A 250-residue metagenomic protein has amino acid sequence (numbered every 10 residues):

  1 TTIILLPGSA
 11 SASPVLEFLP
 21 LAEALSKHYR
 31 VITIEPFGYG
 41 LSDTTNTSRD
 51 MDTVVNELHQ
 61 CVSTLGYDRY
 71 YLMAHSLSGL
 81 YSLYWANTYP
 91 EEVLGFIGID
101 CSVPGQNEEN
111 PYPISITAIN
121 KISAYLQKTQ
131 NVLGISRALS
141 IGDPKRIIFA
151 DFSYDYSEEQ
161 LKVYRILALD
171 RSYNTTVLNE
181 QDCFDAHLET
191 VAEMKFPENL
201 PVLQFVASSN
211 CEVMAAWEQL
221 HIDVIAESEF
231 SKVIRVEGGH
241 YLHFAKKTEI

Functional and structural regions predicted by a protein language model:
T1-L41: Conserved HGGG/HGGXW glycine-rich cap/lid loop of the alpha/beta-hydrolase fold
V15-E17, S42-S48, E108-E109: Conserved catalytic-core motifs of eukaryotic protein kinase domains, centered on the activation segment
T33-M73: Active-site loop/oxyanion-hole signature of alpha/beta-hydrolase fold enzymes
P36-Y39, C101, G238: Active-site loop/turn elements of alpha/beta-hydrolase fold enzymes, especially the short glycine-/histidine-rich
Y67-P113: Conserved hydrolase catalytic core segment
S102-A138: A catalytic-pocket lid/entrance helix-loop region that shapes and gates access to the active site across common
I135, Y154-V236: Conserved serine/cysteine hydrolase catalytic core
V233-I234, G239-K247: Catalytic histidine-centered segment of alpha/beta-hydrolase-like enzymes
